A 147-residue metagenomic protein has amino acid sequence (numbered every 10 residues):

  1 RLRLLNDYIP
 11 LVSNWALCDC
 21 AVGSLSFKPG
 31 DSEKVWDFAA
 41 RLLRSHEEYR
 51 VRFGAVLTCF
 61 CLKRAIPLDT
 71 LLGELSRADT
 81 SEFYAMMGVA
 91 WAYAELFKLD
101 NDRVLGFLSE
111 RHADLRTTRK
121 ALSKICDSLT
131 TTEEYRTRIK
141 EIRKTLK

Functional and structural regions predicted by a protein language model:
R1-K147: Alpha-helical scaffold domains
